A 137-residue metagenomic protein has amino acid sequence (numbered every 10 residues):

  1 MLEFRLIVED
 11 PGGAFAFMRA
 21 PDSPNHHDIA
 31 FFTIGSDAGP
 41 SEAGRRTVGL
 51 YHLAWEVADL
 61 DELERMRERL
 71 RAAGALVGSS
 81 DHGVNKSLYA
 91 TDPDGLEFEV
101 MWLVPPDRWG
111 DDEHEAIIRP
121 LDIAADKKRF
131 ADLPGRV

Functional and structural regions predicted by a protein language model:
M1-H26, F32-T33: Core segments of cupin and vicinal oxygen chelate
A16, I29-A30, L88, F98: A broad, low-specificity signal marking well-ordered, structured residues that form hydrophobic/aromatic
S23-I29, D94-E99: Short, charged/polar, Gly/Pro-enriched secondary-structure boundary elements
N25-H27, H52, H82: Histidine-centered active-site/metal-ligand motif
A30, A54-E56, S80: A cross-family glycoside hydrolase active-site/sugar-binding cleft signature
T33-S36, L103: Acetyl-CoA-dependent GNAT
G39-R69, K86-L96: Vicinal oxygen chelate
R67-V137: Vicinal oxygen chelate
